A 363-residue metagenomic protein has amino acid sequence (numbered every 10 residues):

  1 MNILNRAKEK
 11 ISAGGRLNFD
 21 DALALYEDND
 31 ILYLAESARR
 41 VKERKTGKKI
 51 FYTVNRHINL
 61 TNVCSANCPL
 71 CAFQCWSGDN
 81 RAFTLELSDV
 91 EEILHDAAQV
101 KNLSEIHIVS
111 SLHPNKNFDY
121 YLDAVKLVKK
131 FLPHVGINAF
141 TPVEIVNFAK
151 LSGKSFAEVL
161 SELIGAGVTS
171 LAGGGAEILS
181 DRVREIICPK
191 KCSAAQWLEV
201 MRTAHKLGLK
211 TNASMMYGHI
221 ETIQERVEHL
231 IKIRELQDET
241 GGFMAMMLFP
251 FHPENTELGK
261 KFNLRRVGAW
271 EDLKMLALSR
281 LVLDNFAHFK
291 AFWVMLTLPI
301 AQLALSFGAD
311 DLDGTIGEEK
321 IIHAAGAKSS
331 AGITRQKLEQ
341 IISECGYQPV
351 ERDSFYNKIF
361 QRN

Functional and structural regions predicted by a protein language model:
M1-D30, E92, A98, I231 (+1 more regions): Auxiliary Fe-S-binding modules of radical SAM enzymes
G14, A38, C68, I108 (+5 more regions): Conserved, mostly hydrophobic/aromatic
A35-G78, A82-V109, L171: N-terminal pre-triad scaffold of radical SAM enzymes
I50-R56, S104-I106, I137-T141, L171-G173 (+4 more regions): Hydrophobic faces of well-ordered beta-strands that scaffold small-molecule active sites in alpha/beta enzyme cores
R56, G78-R81, H107-D119, D181 (+2 more regions): Glycine-rich, proline-tolerant flexible connector loops at the mouths of alpha/beta enzymes
H57-N59, S111-H113, F140-V146, A176-E177 (+4 more regions): Active-site beta-loop-alpha junctions enriched in small/polar residues
V90, Y121, F156, W197 (+2 more regions): Aromatic/hydrophobic pocket-lining residues that form the small-molecule binding cavity in soluble enzyme cores
V100-M201, K206-T211, H219, H288: Conserved SAM/AdoMet-binding glycine-rich loop
